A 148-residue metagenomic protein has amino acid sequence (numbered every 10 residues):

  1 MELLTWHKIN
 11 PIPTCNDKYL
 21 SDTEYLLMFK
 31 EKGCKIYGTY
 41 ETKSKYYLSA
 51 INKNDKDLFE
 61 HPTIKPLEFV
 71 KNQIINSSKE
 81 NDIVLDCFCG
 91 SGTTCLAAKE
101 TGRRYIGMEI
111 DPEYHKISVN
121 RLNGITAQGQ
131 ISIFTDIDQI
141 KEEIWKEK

Functional and structural regions predicted by a protein language model:
M1-K116: Core catalytic lobe of class I
V119-K148: S-adenosyl-L-methionine
